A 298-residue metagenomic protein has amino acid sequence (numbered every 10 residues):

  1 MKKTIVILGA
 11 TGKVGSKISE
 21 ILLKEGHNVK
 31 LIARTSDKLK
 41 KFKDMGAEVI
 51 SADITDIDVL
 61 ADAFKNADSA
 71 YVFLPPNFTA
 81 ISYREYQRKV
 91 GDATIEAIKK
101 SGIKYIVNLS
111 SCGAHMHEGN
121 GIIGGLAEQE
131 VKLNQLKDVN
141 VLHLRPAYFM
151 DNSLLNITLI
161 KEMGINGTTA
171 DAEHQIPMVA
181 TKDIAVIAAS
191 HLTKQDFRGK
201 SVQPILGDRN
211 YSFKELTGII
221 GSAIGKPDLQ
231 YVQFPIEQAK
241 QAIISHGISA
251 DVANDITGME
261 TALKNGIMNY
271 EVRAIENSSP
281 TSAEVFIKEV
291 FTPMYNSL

Functional and structural regions predicted by a protein language model:
M1-T4, N296-L298: Basic/polar N-terminal segments that are highly enriched at the extreme N-terminus, encompassing both cleavable
K2-K30, R34-D37, K41, T55-D58 (+5 more regions): Oxidoreductase cofactor-interface core, primarily capturing Rossmann-like NAD(P)-dependent enzymes
G46-A47, V141: Short, conserved active-site loop motifs that form the nucleotide-linked donor/cofactor pocket
A52: Cofactor-binding loops of NAD(P)H-dependent oxidoreductases, dominated by short-chain dehydrogenase/reductases
R84-V90: Glycine-rich anion/phosphate-binding loops
A223, I236-L298: A hydrophobic C-terminal alpha-helical subdomain
